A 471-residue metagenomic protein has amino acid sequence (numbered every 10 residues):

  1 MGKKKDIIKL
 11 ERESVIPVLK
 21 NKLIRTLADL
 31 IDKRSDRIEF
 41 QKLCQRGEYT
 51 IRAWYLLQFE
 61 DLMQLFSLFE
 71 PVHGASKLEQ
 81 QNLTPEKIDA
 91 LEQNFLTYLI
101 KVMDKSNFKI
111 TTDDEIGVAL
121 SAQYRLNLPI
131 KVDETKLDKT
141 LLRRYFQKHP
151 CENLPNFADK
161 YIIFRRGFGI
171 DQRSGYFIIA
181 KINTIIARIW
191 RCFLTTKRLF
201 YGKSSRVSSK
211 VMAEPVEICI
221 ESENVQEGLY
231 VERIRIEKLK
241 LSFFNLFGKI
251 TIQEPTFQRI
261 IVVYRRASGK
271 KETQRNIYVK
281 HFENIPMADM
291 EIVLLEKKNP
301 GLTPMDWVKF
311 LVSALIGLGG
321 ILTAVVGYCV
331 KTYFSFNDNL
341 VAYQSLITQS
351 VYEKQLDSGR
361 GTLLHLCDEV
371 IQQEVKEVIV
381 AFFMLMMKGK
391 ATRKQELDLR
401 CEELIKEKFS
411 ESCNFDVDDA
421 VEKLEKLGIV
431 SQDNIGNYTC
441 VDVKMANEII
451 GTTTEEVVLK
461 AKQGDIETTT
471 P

Functional and structural regions predicted by a protein language model:
G2-D306: Basic, amphipathic N-terminal segments
K298-Y352: Transmembrane alpha-helical hairpins and terminal membrane-anchor modules
L346-A391: Short alpha-helical segments that sit at the start of domains
G389-K408: Short acidic, hydrophobic short linear motifs in intrinsically disordered regions
E402, F409-K423: Soluble catalytic regions of membrane-associated enzymes that act on cell-envelope and secretory-pathway components
V421-I435: A short, conserved structural fragment
G436-D442: Minor-groove-contacting beta-hairpin "wing" of winged helix-turn-helix DNA-binding domains
V443-P471: Short, amphipathic alpha-helical interaction segments positioned at domain boundaries
